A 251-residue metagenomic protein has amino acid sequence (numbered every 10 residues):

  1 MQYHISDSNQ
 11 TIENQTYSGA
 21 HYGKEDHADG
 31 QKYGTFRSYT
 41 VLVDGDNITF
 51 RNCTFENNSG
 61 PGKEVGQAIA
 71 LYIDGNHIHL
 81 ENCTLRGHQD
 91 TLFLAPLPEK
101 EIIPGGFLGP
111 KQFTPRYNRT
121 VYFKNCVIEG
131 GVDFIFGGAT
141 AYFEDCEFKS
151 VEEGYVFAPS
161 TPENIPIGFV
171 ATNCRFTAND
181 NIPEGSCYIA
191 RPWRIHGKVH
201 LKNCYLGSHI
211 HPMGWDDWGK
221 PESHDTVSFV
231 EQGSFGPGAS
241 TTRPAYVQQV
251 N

Functional and structural regions predicted by a protein language model:
M1-N251: Sequence-level preference for short, compositionally simple segments enriched in small aliphatic or small polar residues
